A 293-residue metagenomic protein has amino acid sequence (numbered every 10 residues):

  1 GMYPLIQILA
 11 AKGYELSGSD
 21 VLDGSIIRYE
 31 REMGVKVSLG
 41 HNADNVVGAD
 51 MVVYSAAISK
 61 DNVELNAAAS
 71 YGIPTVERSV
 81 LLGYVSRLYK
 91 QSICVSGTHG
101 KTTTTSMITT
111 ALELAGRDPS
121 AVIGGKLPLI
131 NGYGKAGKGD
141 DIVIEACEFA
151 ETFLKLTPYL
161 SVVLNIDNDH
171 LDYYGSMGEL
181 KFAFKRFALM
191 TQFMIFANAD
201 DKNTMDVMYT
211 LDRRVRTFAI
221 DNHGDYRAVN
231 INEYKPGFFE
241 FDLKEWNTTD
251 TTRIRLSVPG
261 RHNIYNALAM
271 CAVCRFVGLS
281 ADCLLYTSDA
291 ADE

Functional and structural regions predicted by a protein language model:
G1-I6: Glycine-rich adenosine-cofactor-binding loop
I8-A11, R28-R31, N45, A56 (+4 more regions): Phosphate-binding loop of NTP-binding sites
L16-S19, A121, T217: Short beta-strand "acidic-cap" motif of Rossmann-like dinucleotide-binding folds
S17-I27: NAD(P)-binding Rossmann-fold cofactor-contacting core
E32-V47: Glycine-rich, highly charged phosphate/nucleotide-binding loops
V258-A269: Short glycine/threonine-rich catalytic loop with a Thr-x-Gly-x-Asp
Y286-E293: Conserved small/polar residues in nucleotide/adenosyl-binding loops
